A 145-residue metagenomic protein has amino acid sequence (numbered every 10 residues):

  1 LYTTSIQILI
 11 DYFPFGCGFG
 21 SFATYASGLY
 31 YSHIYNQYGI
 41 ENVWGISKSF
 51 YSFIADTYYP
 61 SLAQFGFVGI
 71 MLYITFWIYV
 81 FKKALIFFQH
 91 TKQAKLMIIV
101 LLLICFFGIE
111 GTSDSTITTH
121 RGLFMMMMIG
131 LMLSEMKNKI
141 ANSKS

Functional and structural regions predicted by a protein language model:
L1-G28: Internal hydrophobic scaffold segments of catalytic domains
Y2-Q7, G18, W44-G69: Individual transmembrane alpha-helix segments
G16-G18, Y38, T118-T119: Short, hydrophobic secondary-structure boundary micro-motifs
F22-T57: Interfacial juxtamembrane loops and adjacent helix segments that form the catalytic/substrate-binding surfaces
D56, I70-Y73, M126, S134: Hydrophobic alpha-helical segments of integral membrane proteins
Q64-F106: Hydrophobic transmembrane alpha-helices and their immediate junctions
I99-S145: Transmembrane alpha-helices of multi-pass inner-membrane enzymes
